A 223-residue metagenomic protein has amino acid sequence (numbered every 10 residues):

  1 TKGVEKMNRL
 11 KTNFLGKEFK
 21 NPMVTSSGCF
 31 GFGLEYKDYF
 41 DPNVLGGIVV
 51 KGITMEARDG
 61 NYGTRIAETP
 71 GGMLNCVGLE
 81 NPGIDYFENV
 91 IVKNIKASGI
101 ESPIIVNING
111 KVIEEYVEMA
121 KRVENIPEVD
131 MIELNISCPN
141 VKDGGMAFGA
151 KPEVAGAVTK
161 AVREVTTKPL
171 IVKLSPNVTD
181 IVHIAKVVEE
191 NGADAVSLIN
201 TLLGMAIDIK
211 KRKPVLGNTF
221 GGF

Functional and structural regions predicted by a protein language model:
T1-V4, V196: Low-complexity, intrinsically disordered short peptide segments enriched in small/polar/basic residues
G3, M7-I104, N109-K111: N-terminal capping/small domains of soluble enzymes
I113-F223: Alpha/beta enzyme core
